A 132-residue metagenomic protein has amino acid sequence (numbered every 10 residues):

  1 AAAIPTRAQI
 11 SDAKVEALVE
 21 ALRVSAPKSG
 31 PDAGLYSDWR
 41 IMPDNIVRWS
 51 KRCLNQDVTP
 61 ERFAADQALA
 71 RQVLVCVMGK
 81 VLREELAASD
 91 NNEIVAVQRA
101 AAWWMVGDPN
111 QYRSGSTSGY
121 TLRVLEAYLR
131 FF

Functional and structural regions predicted by a protein language model:
A1-A17, F132: N-terminal secretory targeting signals
I4-T6, S25-L35, V75-E85: Short, mixed-charge, low-aromatic patches
A8-V15, P31-L35, W39, F63-R71 (+3 more regions): Solvent-exposed, acidic/flexible segments
I10-G30, D38-I41, L74, R99-D108: Short, functionally critical alpha-helical segments immediately adjacent to catalytic or ligand/cofactor-binding
Y36-C53: Short, surface-exposed acidic-centric catalytic microdomains
R48, R52-Q111, L125: Alpha-helical segment that forms one wall of the substrate-binding/catalytic cleft in peptidoglycan-active domains
T117-F132: Active-site or metal-binding loop neighborhoods of secreted/extracellular toxin and effector enzymes
